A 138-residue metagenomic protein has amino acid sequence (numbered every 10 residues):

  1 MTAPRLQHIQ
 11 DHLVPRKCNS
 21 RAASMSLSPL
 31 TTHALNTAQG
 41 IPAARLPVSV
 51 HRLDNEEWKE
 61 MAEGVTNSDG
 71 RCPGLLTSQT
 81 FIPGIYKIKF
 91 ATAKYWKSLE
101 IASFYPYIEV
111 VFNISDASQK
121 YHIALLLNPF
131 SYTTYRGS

Functional and structural regions predicted by a protein language model:
M1-A44, R52, T133: Beta-strand-rich domain onsets/edges
V14-S20, E109-G137: Extracellular beta-sheet/turn segments enriched in Thr/Pro/Gly and aliphatic residues
T31, K59-E60, P73-L76, A93 (+1 more regions): Short structured motifs
L46, A62-G64, L76: Short hydrophobic alpha-helix segments
P47-M61: Short amphipathic beta-strand segments in non-cytosolic proteins
T66-S78, I88: Glycine-centered loop-to-beta-strand initiation motif
F81-G84: A glycine-anchored, Pro-Gly-centered beta-turn/N-cap motif
A93-S103, Y132: Short acidic/polar inter-strand loop motif in beta-rich domains
